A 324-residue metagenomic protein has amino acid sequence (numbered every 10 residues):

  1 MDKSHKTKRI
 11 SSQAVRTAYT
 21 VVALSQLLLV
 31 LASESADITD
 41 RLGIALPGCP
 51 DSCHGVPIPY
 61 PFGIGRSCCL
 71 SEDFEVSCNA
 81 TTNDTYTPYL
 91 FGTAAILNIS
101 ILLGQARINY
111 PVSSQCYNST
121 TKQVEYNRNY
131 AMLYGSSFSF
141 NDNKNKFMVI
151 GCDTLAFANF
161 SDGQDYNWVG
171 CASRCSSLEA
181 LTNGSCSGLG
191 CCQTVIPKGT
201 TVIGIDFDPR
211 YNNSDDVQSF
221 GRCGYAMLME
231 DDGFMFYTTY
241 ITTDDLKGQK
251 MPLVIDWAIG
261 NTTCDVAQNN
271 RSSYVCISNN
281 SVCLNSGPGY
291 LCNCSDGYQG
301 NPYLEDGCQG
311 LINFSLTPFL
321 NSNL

Functional and structural regions predicted by a protein language model:
D2-L324: Typically disulfide-stabilized, N-glycosylated extracellular/lumenal ectodomains of secreted and cell-surface proteins
